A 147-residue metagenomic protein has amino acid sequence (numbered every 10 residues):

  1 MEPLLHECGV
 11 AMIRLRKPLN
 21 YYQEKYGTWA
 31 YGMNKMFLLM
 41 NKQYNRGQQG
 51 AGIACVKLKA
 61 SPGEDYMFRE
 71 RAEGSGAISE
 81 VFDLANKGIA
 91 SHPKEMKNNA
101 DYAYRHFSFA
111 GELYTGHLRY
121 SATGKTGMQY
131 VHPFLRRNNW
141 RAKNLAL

Functional and structural regions predicted by a protein language model:
M1-L147: N-terminal glutamine amidotransferase
